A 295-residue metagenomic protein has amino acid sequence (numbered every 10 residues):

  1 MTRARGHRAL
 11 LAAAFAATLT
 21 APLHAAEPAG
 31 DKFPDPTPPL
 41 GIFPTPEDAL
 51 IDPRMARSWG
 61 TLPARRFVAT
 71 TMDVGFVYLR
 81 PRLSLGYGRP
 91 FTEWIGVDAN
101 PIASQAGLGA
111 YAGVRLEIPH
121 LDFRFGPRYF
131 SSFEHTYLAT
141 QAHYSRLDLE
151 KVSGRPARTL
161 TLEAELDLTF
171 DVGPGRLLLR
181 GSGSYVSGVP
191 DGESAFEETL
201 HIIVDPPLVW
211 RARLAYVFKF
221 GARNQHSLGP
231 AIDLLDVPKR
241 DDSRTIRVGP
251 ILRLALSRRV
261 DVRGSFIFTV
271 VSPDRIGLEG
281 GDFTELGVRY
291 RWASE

Functional and structural regions predicted by a protein language model:
T2-L11: Bacterial N-terminal signal peptides that target proteins for export
A12-A21: Bacterial N-terminal signal peptides
E27-W59, R115, H120-A215, D242-D261 (+1 more regions): Outer-membrane pore/translocation modules
L50-M55, T61-T70, L85: Long, low-complexity
L62-V74, E93-Q105, A110-A112, F123-P127 (+3 more regions): Transmembrane beta-strand segments that form the barrel wall of outer-membrane beta-barrel proteins
V77-P81: A short, well-structured beta->alpha microelement
L83-G96: Surface-exposed extracellular loop regions of Gram-negative outer-membrane beta-barrel proteins
T92, G221-R223, S257: Residue-level recognition of beta-strand termini and adjacent short loop/turns
